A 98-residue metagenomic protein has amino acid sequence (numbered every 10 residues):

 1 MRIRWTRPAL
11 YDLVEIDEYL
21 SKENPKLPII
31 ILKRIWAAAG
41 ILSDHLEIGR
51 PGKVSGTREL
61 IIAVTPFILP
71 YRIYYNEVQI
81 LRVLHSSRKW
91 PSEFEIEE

Functional and structural regions predicted by a protein language model:
R2-T57: Basic, Lys/Arg-enriched alpha-helical interface segments
W5, I61-I62, R82: Structural signal for conserved beta-strand scaffold positions within catalytic alpha/beta enzyme cores
P25, L46, R58, R82 (+2 more regions): Flexible, active-site-adjacent loop/turn segments at secondary-structure boundaries
D44-E77: Basic/aromatic recognition patch in beta-strand/loop cores that engages polyanionic ligands
I68, R72-E98: Enriched for short, Lys/Arg-rich terminal
